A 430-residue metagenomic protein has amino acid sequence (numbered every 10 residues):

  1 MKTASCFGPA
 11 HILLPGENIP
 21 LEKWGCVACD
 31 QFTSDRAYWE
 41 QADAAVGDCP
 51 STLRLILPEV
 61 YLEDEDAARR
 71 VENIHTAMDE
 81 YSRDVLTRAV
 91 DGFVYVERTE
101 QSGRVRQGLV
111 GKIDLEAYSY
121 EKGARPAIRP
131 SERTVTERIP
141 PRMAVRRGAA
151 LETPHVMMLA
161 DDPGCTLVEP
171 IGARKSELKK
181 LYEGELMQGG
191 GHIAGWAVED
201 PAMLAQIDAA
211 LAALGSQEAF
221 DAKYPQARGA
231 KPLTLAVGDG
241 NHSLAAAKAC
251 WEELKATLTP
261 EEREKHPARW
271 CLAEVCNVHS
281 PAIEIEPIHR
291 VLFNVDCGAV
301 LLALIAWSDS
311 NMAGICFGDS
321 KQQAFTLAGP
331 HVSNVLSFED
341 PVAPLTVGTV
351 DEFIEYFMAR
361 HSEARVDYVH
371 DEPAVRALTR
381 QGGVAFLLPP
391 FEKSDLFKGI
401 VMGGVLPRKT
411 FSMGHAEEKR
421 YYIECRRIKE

Functional and structural regions predicted by a protein language model:
M1-G190, G195-E199, A219-P225, F391-L406 (+2 more regions): N-terminal extension/subdomain marker
S51-L53, P154-V156, L233, A268-E274 (+3 more regions): Structural beta-strand/beta-sheet cores of well-ordered domains, especially the beta-sheet scaffolds that support
A150, E199, M203, L235-S243: Short, contiguous, pocket-lining structural segments that sit at or immediately flank catalytic/ligand-binding sites
M158, G240, L378-T379, I423: A residue-level signal for conserved active-site and pocket-lining positions in enzyme catalytic cores
L159, V237-G238, E274, L387-P389: Short beta-strand segments
A213-L258, R263: Active-site beta-strand/loop microenvironment that shapes enzyme catalytic pockets
N241-I305: Catalytic or ion-translocation cores adjacent to nucleophile or general acid/base/metal-coordination motifs in diverse
L292-T410: C-terminal catalytic or substrate-handling cores of phosphate/nucleotide- and metal-cofactor-dependent proteins acting
